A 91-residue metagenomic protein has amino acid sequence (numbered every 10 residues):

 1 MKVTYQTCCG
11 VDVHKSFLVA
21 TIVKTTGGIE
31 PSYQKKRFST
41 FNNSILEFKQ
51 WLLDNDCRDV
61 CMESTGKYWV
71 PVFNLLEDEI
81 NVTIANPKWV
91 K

Functional and structural regions predicted by a protein language model:
M1-K91: Phosphate- and other anionic-substrate recognition elements at nucleic-acid/protein interfaces
